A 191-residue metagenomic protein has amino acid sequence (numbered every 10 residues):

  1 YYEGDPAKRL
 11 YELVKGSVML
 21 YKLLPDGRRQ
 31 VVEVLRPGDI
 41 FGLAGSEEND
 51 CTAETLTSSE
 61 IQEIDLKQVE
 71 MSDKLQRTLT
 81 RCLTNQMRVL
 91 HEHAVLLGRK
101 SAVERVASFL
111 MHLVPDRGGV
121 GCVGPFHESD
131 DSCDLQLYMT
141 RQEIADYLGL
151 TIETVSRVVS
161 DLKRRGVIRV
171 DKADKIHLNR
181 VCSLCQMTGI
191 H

Functional and structural regions predicted by a protein language model:
Y1-D5, L24, V34-P37: Conserved short histidine dyad/triad with adjacent acidic residue
Y1-Y11, K15: Regulatory nucleotide-sensing modules
V14-K15, R36, T57, K172: A cytosolic small-molecule/anion-sensing beta-strand core signal
V18-Q30: A short beta-strand-loop-beta hairpin characteristic of the jelly-roll/cupin
V31-E92: Cyclic-nucleotide recognition modules
G98, A102-R105, T140, T154: N-terminal positioning helix adjacent to the helix-turn-helix/winged-helix DNA-binding module
F109-L113: Short amphipathic alpha-helical elements of helix-turn-helix/winged-helix folds
D116-H191: Phosphate-/nucleic-acid-contacting segments
